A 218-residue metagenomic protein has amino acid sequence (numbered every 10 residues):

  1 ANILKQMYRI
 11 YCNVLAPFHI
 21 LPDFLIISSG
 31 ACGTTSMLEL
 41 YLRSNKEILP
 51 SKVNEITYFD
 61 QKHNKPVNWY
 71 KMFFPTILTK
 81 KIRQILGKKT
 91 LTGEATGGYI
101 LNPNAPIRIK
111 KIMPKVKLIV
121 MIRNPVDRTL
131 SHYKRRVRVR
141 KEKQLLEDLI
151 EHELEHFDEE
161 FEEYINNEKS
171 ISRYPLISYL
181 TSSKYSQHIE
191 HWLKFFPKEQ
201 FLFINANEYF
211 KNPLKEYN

Functional and structural regions predicted by a protein language model:
A1-I100, I112-V116, M121, V126-S170 (+1 more regions): PAPS-dependent sulfotransferase catalytic core
P66, A105, P213-E216: Residues at alpha-helix caps and immediate loop-helix transition turns in enzyme cores, especially N- and C-cap
Y70-F74, P106, I189-E190: Generic structural signal for well-ordered alpha-helices, preferentially at hydrophobic/aromatic core positions
T92-G97, I171-Y217: Phosphate-binding beta-loop-alpha motif at adenosine-nucleotide cofactor sites
N102, P106-I109: Membrane-embedded segments
